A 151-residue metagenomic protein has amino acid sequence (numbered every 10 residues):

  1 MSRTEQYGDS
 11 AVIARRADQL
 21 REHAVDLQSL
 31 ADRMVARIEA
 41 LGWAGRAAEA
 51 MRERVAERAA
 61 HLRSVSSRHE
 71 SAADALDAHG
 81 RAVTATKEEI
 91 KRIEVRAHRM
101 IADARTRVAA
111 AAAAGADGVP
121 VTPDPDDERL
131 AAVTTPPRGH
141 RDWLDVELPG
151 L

Functional and structural regions predicted by a protein language model:
M1-L151: N-terminal secretion-targeting helices of virulence/extracellular proteins, encompassing both classical Sec signal
